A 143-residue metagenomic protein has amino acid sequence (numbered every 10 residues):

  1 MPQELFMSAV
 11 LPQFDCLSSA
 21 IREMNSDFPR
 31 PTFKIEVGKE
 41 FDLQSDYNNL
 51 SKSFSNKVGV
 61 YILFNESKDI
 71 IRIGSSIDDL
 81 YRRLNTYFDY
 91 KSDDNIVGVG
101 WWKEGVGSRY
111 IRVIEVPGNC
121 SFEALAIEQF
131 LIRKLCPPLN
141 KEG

Functional and structural regions predicted by a protein language model:
M1-D78, F122, A126: GIY-YIG nuclease catalytic motif and its immediate N-terminal context
L11, S18, R22, Y81-N85 (+3 more regions): Generic detector of well-ordered alpha-helical segments enriched in charged/polar residues, highlighting helical
E23, D27, Y90, R133-P137: A structural signal for alpha-helix termini and helix-coil/disorder junctions
M24, F33-K34, W102-K103, P137-L139: Short, exposed beta-strand/loop patches in secreted or surface proteins that constitute
K39, S45-Y47, L84, F88 (+1 more regions): Solvent-exposed, flexible loop/coil residues
S51-S53, D78-F122: Conserved short loop/helix modules at catalytic or binding sites in compact beta-alpha or helix-hairpin-helix contexts
V58, Y81, Y110-G143: Structure-specific nucleic-acid interaction/processing domains
E66-D69, I77-L80, E104-G105, K141-G143: Generic structural signal for short, solvent-exposed loop/turn connectors between secondary structure elements
